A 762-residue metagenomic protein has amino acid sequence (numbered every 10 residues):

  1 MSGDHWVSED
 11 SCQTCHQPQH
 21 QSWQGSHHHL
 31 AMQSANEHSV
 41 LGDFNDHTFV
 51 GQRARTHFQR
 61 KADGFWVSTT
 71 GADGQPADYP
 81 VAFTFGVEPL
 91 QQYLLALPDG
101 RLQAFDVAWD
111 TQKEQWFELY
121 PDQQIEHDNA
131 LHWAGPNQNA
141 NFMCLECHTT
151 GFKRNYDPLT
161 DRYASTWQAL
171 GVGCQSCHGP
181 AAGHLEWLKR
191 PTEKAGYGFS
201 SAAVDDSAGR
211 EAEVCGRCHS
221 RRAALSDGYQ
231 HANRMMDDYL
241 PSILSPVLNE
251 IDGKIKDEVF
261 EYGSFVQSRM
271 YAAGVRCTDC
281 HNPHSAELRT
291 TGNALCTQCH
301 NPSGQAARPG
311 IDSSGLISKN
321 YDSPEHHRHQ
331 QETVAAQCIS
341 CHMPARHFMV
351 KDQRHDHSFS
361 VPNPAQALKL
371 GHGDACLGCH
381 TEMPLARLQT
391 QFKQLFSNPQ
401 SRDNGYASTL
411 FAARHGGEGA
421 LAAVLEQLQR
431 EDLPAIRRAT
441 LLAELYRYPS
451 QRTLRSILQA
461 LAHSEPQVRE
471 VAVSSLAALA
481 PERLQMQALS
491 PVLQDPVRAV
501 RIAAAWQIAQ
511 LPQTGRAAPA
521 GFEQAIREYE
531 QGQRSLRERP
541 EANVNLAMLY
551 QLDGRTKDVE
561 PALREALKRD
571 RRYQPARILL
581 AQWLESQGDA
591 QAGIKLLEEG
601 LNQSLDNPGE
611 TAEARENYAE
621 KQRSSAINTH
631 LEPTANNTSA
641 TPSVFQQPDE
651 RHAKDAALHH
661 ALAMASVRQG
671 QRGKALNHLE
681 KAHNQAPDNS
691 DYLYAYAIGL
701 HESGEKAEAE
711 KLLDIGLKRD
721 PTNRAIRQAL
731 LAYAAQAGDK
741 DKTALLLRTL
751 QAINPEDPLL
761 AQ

Functional and structural regions predicted by a protein language model:
D10, P18-G86, L90-P98, A104-D106 (+5 more regions): Primarily the internal scaffold of c-type cytochrome electron-transfer domains, especially repeated/multiheme c-type
E418-L428, S450-A462, A480-V492, G515-E530 (+1 more regions): Amphipathic alpha-helical scaffolding segments comprising HEAT/armadillo-like alpha-solenoid repeats
Y448, H463, L479, D495 (+7 more regions): Structural marker of alpha-solenoid helical repeat scaffolds
A478, Q510, L552, S586-Q587 (+3 more regions): Register position in tetratricopeptide repeats
